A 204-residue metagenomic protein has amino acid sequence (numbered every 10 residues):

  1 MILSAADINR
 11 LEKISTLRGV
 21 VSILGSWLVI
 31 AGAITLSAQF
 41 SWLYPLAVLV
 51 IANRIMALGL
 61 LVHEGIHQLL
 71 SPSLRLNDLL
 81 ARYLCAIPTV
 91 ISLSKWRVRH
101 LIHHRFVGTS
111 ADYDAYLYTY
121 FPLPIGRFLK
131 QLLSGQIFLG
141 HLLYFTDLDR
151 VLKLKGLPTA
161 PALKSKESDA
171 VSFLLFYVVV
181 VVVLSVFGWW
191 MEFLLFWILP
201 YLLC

Functional and structural regions predicted by a protein language model:
M1-A52, A86-W197: Non-catalytic, topology-defining segments of multipass membrane proteins
F40-S41, D78, L203: A short hydrophobic/aromatic micro-motif that marks alpha-helical segments and, especially, helix-coil
I51-L58, P200-C204: Alpha-helical transmembrane segments and their membrane-interface exit regions
I55-L74, W96-G108: Acidic (Asp/Glu-rich) catalytic motifs at the cytosolic membrane interface
S71-A86, Y116-T119: Post-HEXXH active-site segment of zinc metalloproteases
